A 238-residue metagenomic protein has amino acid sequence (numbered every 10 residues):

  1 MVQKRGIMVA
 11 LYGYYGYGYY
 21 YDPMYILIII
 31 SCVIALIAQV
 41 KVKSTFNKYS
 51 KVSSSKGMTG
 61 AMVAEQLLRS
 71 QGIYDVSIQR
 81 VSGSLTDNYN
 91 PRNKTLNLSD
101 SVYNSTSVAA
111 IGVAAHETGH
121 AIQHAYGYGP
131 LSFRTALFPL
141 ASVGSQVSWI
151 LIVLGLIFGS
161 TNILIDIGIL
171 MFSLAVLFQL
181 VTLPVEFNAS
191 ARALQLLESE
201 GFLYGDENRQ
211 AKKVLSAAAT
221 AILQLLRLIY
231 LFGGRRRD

Functional and structural regions predicted by a protein language model:
R5-G18, V42-G144, L177-D238: Polar-ligand-bearing catalytic/cofactor-coordination segments of membrane-embedded or membrane-tethered inner-membrane
Y19-I28, S160-M171: Hydrophobic alpha-helical transmembrane segments
M24-K48: N-terminal signal-anchor transmembrane alpha helix
I30, A141, S145-S148, G168 (+1 more regions): Alpha-helical transmembrane segments of integral membrane proteins, emphasizing hydrophobic/aromatic residues
C32-I37, G155, M171-T182: Alpha-helical transmembrane segments of multi-pass membrane proteins
S77-Q79, S107, V153-D166: Cytoplasmic juxtamembrane interface segments
L137-N162: Post-HExxH zinc-binding segment in Zn-dependent metallohydrolases
